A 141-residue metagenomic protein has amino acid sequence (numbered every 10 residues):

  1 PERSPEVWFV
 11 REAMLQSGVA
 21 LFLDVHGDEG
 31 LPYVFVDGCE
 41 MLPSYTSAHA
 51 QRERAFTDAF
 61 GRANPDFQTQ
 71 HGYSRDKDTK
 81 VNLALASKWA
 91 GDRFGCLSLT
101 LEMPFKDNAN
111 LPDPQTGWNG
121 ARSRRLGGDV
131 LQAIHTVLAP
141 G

Functional and structural regions predicted by a protein language model:
P1-G141: Structured catalytic-domain cores with a bias toward divalent-metal coordination
